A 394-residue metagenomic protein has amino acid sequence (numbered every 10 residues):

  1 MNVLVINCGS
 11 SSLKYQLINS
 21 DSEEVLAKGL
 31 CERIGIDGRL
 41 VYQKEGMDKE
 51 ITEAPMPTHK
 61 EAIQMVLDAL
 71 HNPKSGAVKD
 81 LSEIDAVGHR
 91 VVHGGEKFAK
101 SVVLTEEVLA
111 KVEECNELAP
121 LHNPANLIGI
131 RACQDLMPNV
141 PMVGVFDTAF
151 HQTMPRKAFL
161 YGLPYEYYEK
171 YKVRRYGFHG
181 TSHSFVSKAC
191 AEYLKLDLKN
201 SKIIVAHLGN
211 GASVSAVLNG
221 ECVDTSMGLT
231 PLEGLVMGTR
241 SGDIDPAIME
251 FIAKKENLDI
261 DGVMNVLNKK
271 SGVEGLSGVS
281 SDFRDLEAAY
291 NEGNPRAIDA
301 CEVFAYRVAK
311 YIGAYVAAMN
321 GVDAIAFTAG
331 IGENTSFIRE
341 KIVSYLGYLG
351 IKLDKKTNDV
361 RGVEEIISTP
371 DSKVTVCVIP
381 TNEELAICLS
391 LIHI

Functional and structural regions predicted by a protein language model:
V3, S12-M56, G228: Short glycine-rich, Thr/Ser-proximal phosphate-binding strand/loop in the N-terminal lobe of ATP-dependent enzymes
G9, H89-V92, L208, A326-N334: Glycine-rich beta-strand-to-loop/alpha-helix junction loops that act as flexible
A69-I84, C190-D197, I312-D323: Phosphate/pyrophosphate-binding loops at sites that engage ATP/ADP/AMP, CoA/4′-phosphopantetheine, polyphosphate
L70, K74-H122, V143, A149-A158: Short beta-strand-loop/turn "lid" adjacent to the catalytic site in phosphate-handling enzymes
F150-A253: Glycine-rich phosphate-binding loop of actin/hexokinase-like ATP-binding domains
N265, G272-L276, F283-A318: Adenine-nucleotide phosphate-binding core of ATP-dependent small-molecule kinases
D323-L346: Glycine-rich phosphate-binding loops at beta-strand->alpha-helix junctions
I392-I394: Conserved small/polar residues in nucleotide/adenosyl-binding loops
